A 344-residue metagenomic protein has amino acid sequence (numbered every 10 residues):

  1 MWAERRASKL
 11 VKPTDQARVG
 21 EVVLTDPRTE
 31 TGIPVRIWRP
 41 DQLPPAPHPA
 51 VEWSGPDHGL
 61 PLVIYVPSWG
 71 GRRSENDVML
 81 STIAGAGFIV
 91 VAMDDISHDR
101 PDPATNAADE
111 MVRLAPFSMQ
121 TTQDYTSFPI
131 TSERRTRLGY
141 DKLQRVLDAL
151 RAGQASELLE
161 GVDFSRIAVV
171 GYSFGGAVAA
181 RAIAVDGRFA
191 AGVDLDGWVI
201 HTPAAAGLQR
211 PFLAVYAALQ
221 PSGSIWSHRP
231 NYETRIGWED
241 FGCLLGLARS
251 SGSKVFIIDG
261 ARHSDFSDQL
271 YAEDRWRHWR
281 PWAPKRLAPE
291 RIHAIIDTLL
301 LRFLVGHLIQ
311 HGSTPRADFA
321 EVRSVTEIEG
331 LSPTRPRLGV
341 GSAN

Functional and structural regions predicted by a protein language model:
M1-Y65, G85-A86, K285-R286: Domain-level recognition of soluble alpha/beta enzyme cores, biased toward histidine phosphatases/phosphomutases
P45, W53-L60, Y65-P103, S222-I225: Short substrate-entry loop that stabilizes the transition state in hydrolases
L60-P61, D163-S165, G207-F212, A217 (+1 more regions): Short, proline-enriched alpha-helix->beta-strand connector loops that line the catalytic pocket of alpha/beta-hydrolase
D95-H98, V193-H201, A217-P221: Active-site nucleophile loop of the alpha/beta-hydrolase fold
T105-G161: Alpha/beta-hydrolase active-site loop
R145-L208: Primarily recognizes the serine-hydrolase "nucleophile elbow" in alpha/beta-hydrolase and SGNH/GDSL folds
Y216-R291: Active-site-adjacent alpha-helix of alpha/beta-hydrolase-fold enzymes
I258-S264, Q269-N344: Alpha/beta-hydrolase-fold serine-hydrolase catalytic core, especially in secreted/extracellular enzymes
